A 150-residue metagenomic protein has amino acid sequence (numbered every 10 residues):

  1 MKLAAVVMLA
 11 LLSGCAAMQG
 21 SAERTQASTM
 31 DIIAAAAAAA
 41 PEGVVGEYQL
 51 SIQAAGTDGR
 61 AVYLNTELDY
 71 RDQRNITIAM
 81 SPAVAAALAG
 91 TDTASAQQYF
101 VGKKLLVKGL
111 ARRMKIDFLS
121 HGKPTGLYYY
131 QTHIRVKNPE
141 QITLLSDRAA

Functional and structural regions predicted by a protein language model:
A4-L12: Sec-dependent N-terminal signal peptides
M18-A150: OB-fold single-stranded nucleic acid-binding module
